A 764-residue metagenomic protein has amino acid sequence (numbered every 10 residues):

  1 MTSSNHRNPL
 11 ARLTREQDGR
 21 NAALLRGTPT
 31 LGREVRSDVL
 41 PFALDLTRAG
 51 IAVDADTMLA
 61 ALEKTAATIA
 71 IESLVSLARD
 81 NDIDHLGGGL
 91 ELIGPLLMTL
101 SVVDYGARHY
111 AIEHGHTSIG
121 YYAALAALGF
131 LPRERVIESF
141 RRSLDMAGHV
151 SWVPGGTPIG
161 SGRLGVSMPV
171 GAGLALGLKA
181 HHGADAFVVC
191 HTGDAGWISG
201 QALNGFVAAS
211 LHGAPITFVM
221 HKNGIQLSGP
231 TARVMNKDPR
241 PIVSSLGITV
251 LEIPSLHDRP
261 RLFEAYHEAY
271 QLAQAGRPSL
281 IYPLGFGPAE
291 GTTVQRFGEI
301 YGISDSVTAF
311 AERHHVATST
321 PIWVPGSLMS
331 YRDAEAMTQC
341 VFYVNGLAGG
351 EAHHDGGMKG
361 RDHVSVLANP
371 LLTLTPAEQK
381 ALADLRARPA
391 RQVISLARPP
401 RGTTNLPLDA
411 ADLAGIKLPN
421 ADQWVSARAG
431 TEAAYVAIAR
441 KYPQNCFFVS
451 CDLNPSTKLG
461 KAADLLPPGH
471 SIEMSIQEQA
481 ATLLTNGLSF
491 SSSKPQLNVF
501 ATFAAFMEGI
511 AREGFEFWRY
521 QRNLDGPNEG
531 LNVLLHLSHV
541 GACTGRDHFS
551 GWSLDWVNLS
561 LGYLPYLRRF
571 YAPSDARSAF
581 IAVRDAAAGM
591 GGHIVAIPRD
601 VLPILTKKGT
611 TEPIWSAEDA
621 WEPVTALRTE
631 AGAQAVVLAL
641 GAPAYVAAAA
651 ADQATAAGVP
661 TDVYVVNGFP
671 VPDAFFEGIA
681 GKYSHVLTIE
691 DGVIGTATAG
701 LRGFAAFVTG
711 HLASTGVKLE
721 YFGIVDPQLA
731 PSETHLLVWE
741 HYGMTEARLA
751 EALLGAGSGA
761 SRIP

Functional and structural regions predicted by a protein language model:
M1-V39: Intrinsically disordered, low-structural-confidence terminal and linker regions
A55-D56, V75-D84, Y105-R108, V153-I159 (+7 more regions): Glycine- and acidic
A55-L59, A67-A70, L74, R79-G213 (+4 more regions): Cofactor-binding active-site loop characterized by glycine-rich and histidine/acidic residues
K64, M358-E508, R519-N523, G641 (+1 more regions): Non-catalytic terminal/interface segments that mediate subunit docking, oligomerization, and allosteric communication
R108-E113, V189, D194, F447-S450 (+3 more regions): Short hydrophobic beta-strand segments
G115, E138-L144, V449-S456, I476-Q479 (+3 more regions): Short glycine-enriched loops at secondary-structure junctions
R142-P154, V166, A180, A184-D185 (+3 more regions): Thiamine diphosphate
V150-T217, E264, D452-V557, R577-A579 (+2 more regions): Thiamine diphosphate
